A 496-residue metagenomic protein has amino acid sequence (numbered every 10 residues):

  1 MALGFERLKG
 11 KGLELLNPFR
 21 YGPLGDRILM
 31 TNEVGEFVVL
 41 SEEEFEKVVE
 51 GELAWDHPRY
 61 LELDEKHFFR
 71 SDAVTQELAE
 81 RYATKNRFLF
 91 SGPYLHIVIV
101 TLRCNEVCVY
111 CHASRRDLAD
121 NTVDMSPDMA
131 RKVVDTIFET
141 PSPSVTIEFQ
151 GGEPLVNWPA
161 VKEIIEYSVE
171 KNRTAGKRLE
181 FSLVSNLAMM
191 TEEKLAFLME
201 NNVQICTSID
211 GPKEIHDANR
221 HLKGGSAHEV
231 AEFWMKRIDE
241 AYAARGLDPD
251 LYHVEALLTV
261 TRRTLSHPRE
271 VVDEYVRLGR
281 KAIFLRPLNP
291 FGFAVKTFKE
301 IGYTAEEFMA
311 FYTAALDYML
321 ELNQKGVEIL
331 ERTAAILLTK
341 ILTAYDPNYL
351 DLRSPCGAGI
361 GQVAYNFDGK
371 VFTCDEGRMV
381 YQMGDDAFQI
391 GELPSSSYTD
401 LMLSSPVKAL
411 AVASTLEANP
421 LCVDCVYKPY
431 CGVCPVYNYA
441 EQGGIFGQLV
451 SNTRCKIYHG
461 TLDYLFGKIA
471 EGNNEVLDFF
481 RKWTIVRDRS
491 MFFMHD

Functional and structural regions predicted by a protein language model:
A2, D217-E232, K236, E240 (+3 more regions): Radical SAM enzyme [4Fe-4S]-AdoMet core and its adjacent flexible, acidic and glycine-rich loops/tails across
E6-V39, P58-I97: N-terminal [4Fe-4S]-dependent radical SAM core
L15, Y21-E44, A334-K456: Accessory C-terminal segments flanking Radical SAM cores
F90-D128: Canonical Radical SAM [4Fe-4S] cluster-binding loop centered on the CxxxCxxC motif and its immediate flanking residues
V100-V107, E153-V156, C422-D424, K428-P429: Cysteine-centered iron-sulfur cluster-binding motifs in ferredoxin-type domains/subunits of redox enzymes
R103, V107, C111-S114, K428-C431 (+2 more regions): Cys/His-rich metal-chelating microdomains
A130-Q150, N157-P290, T304: Radical SAM/AdoMet-radical enzyme domain recognition
V134-Q150, V450-H495: Short Fe-S-cluster ligation motifs
